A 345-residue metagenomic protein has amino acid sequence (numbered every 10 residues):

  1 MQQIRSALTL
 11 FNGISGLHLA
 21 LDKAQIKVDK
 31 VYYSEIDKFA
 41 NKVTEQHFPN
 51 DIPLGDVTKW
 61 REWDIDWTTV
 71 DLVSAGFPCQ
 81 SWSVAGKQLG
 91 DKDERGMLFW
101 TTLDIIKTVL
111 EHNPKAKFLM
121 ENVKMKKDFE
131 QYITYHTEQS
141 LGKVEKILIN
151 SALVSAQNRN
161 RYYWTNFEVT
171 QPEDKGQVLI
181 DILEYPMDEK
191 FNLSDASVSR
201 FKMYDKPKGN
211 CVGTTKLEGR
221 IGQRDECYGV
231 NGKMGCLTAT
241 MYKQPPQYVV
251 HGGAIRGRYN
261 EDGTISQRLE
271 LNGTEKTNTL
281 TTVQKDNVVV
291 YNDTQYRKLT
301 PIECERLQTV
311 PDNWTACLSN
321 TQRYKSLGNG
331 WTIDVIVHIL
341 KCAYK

Functional and structural regions predicted by a protein language model:
M1-K345: Conserved active-site and SAM-binding loop architecture of S-adenosyl-L-methionine-dependent nucleic-acid
